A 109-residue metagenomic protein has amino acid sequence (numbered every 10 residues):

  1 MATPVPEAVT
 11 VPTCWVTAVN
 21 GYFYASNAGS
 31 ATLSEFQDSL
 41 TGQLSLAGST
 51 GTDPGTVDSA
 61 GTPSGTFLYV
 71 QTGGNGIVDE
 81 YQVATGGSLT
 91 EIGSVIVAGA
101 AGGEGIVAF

Functional and structural regions predicted by a protein language model:
M1, E35-L44, E80-L89: Short loop/turn segments immediately following beta-strands, especially the blade-tip and inter-blade linker loops
M1-E7, L44-T52, L89-A98: Beta-propeller fold detector
E7-F23, T50-F67, V97-F109: Beta-rich, blade/repeat-based domains predominating in secreted/periplasmic proteins but also intracellular
A18, D38, G61-P63, V83 (+1 more regions): Generic beta-strand structural signal
Y24-N27, S34-F36: Short, conserved beta-strand edge motifs with alternating hydrophobic and charged residues
A25-G29, V70-G74: Conserved beta-strand positions in repeat-built beta-propeller and related beta-rich domains
A31, G42, T66, G76 (+1 more regions): Glycine-centered loop/turn positions within well-structured domains that cap or flank conserved ligand/cofactor-binding
Q71-F109: Blade-level signature of beta-propeller repeat domains, shared across WD40, Kelch, NHL, RCC1 and BNR/Asp-box propellers
